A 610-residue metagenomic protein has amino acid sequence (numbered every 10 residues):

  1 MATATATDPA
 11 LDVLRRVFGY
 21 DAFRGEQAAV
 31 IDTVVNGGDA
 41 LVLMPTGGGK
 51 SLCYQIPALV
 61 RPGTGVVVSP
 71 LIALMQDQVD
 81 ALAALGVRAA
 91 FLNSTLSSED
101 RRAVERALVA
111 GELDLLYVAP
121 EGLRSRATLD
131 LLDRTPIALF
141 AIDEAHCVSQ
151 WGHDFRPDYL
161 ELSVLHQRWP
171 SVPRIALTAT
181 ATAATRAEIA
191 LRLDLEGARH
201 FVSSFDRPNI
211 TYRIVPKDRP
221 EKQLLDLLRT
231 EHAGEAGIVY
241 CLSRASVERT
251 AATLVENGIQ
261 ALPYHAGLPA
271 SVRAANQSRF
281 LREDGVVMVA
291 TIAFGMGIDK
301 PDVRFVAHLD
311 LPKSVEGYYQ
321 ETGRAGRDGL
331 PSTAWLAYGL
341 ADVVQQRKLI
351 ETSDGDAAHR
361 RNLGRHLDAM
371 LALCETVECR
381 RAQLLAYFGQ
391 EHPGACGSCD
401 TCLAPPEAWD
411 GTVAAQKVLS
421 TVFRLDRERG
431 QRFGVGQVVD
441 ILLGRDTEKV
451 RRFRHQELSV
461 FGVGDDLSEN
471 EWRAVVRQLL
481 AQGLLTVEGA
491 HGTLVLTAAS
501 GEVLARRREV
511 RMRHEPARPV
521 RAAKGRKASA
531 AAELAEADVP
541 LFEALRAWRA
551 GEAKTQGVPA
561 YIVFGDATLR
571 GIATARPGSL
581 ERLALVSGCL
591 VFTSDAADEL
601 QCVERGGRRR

Functional and structural regions predicted by a protein language model:
A2-A4, D8-D12, R16-V17, G25 (+6 more regions): Helicase motor core with emphasis on the C-terminal RecA-like subdomain
A2-V13, L363-G364, P393-L590, S594: Accessory DNA-binding and partner-docking regions appended to nucleic-acid-acting proteins, especially the terminal
R24, S125, T182, L496-A505: Residue-level signal for threonine
T33, H308, L373, G571-I572: Short alpha-helical segment immediately N-terminal to, or the first helix within, an HTH/HTH-like DNA-binding domain
V344-G397, P406-W409: C-terminal or mid-to-C-terminal helical accessory/interaction module adjacent to the motor/catalytic core
C589-G606: Residue-level detector of conserved catalytic or cofactor/ligand-binding positions in enzyme active sites
